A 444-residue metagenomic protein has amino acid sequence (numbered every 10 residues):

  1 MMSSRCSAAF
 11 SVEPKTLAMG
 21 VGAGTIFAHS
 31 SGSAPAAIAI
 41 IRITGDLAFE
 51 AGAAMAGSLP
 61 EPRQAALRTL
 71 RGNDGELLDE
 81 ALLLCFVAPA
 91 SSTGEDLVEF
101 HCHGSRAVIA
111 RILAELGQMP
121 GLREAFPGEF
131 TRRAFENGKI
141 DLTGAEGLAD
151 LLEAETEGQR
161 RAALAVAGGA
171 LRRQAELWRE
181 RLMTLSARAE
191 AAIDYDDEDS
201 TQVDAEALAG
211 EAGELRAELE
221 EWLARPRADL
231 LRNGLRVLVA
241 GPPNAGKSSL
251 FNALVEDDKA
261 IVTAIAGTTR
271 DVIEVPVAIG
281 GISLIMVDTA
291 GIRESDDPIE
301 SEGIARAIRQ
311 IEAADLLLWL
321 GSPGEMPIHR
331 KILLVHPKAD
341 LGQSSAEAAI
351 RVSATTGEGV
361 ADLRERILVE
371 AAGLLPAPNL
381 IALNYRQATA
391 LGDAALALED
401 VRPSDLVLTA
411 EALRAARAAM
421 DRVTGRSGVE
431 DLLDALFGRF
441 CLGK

Functional and structural regions predicted by a protein language model:
M1-C6, F10-R161, A165, G169: A glycine-rich (often HGG/GG-containing) alpha/beta subdomain
V12-S33, E146, T156-A278, L284 (+2 more regions): C-terminal-of-GTPase-core extension/linker across diverse P-loop GTPases
A36, R63-A66, A313-L316, R330-K331: Short glycine-/polar-rich loops that comprise or flank the Walker A/P-loop and associated switch/sensor motifs
T44, G104, L254, T289 (+2 more regions): Glycine-rich, N-terminal phosphate-binding loop of Rossmann-like dinucleotide-binding domains
T69-D79, L83-V87, G267-S295: Switch I (G2) and immediately adjacent beta-strands of P-loop GTPase domains
G138, N244, D288: Conserved G/P- and acidic residue-centered "switch" motifs that form tight phosphate/ATP-binding loops in soluble
E300-S322: Inter-motif core of Ras-like GTPase G domains
